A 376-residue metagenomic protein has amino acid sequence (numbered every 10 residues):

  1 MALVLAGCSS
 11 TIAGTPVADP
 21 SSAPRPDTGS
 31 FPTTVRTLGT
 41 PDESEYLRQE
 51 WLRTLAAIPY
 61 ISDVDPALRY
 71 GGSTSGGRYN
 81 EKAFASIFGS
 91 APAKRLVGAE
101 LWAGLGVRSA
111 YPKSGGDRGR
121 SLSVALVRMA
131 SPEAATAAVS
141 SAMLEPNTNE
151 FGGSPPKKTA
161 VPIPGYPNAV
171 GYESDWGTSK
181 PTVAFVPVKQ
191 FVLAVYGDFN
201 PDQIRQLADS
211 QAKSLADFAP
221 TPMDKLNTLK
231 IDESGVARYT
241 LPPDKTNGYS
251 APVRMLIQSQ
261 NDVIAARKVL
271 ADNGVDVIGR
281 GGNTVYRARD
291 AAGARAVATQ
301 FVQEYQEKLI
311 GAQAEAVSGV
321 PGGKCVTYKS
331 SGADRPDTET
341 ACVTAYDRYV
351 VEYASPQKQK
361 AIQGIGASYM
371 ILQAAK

Functional and structural regions predicted by a protein language model:
V4-G7: C-terminal motif of bacterial Sec signal peptides marking the signal peptidase cleavage site
S9-G115, A208, A212-R280, E307-G311 (+2 more regions): N-terminal "mature-domain start" segment
N80-A93, R118-S121, A130-V183, A292-E339 (+1 more regions): Short Gly/Thr-rich strand-loop-strand
A103-V139, N273-V302: A short acidic-to-branched-hydrophobic micro-motif
L122-L126, Q190-D198, T344-P356: Short, well-ordered beta-strand elements
V127-S131, M143, T182-L229, Y369: Hydrophobic, ordered structural segments
V253-K376: Hydrophobic multi-pass inner-membrane translocation pores used for secretion and envelope-lipid/glycan export
